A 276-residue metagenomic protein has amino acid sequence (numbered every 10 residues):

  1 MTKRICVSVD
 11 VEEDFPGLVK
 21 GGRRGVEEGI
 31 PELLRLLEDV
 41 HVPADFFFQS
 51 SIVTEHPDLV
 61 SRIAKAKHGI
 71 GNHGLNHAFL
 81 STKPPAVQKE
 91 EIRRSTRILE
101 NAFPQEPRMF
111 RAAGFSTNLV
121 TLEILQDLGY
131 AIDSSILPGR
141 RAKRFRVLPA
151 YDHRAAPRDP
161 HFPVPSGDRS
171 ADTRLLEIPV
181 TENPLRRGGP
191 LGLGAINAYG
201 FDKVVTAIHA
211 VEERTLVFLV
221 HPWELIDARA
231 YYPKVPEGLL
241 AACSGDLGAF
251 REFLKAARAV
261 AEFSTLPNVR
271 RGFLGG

Functional and structural regions predicted by a protein language model:
M1-R35: N-terminal regions that are enriched for targeting/export leaders and immediately downstream pro/stem segments
K3-R4, P16, V40-T121, Y130-A131 (+6 more regions): Metal-dependent polysaccharide deacetylase catalytic core of the NodB/CE4 family, i.e., the active-site-bearing domain
K20-R24, P85-A86, K234-A241: Short glycine-enriched, charge-decorated loop/helix-capping segments at active-site entrances that position
G29-L33, L59, I63, E91 (+4 more regions): A general structural detector for well-ordered alpha-helical segments in enzyme core domains, enriched
I30-P31, V53-A64, P157-G167: Alpha-helical scaffolding within the catalytic cores of extracellular/periplasmic polymer-degrading hydrolases
L36-A44, I196-G276: C-terminal domain-boundary segment and adjacent tail
Q105-R214: Active-site-adjacent pocket scaffolds in enzyme catalytic domains
